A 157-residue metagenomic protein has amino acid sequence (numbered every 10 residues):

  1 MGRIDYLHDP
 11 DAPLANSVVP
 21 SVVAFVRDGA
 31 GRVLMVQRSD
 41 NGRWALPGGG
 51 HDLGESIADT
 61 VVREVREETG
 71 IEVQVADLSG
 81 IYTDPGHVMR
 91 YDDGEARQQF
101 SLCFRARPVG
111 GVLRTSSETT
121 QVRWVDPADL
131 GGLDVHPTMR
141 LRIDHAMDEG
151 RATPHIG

Functional and structural regions predicted by a protein language model:
M1-V23, G94: Acidic, metal-coordinating catalytic segment for phosphate/diphosphate chemistry, firing primarily on the Nudix
G2, P20-V22, G31, Q98-L102 (+1 more regions): Change "...and in nucleic-acid phosphodiester-cleaving endonucleases..." to "...and in nucleic-acid processing enzymes
V19, S39-N41, L46, V73 (+1 more regions): Short connector loops at helix/strand junctions that flank enzyme active sites, especially segments positioning acidic
A24, L78, F104-A106: A structural signal for short, well-ordered beta-strand segments
D28, R32-E68: Conserved Nudix-box catalytic region and its N-terminal flanking loop in Nudix hydrolases and closely related
G42-R43, V112-G157: Nudix hydrolase/Nudix homology domain
E72-Y82: A short coil-to-beta-strand element that immediately follows conserved catalytic motifs
D84-V112: Active-site-adjacent beta-strand/loop module that shapes the phosphate/pyrophosphate-binding cleft
